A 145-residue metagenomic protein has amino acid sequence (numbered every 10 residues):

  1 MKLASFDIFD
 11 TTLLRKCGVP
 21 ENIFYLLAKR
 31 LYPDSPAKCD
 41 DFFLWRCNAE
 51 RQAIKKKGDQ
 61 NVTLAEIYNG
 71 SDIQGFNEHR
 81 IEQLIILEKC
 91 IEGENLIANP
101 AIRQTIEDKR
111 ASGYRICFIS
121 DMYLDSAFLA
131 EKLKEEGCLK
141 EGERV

Functional and structural regions predicted by a protein language model:
M1-K2, E141-E143: Local beta-strand N-terminus motif with an aromatic residue
K2-C17: Asp-based phosphoryl-transfer active-site loop
P20-N22: A short acidic/small-residue loop/turn micro-motif
Y25, K29-L31, S35-L87: A metal-dependent, Asp-based hydrolase signature
S35, G137-E141: Short helix-capping segments at alpha-helix termini
S71-Q74, S112, E136-G137: Residues at alpha-helix termini
I81-K134, R144-V145: Substrate-recognition element of Asp-dependent hydrolases with the DxDx(T/V) motif
